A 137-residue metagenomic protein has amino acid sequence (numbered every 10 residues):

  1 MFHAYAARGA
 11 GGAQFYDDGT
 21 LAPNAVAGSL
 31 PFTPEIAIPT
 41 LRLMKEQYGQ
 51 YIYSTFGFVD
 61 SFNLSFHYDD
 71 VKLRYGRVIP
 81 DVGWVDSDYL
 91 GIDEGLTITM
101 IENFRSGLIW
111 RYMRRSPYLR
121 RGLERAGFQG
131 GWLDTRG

Functional and structural regions predicted by a protein language model:
M1-G137: Ser/Thr/Asn(+Pro)-rich, low-complexity disordered segments
